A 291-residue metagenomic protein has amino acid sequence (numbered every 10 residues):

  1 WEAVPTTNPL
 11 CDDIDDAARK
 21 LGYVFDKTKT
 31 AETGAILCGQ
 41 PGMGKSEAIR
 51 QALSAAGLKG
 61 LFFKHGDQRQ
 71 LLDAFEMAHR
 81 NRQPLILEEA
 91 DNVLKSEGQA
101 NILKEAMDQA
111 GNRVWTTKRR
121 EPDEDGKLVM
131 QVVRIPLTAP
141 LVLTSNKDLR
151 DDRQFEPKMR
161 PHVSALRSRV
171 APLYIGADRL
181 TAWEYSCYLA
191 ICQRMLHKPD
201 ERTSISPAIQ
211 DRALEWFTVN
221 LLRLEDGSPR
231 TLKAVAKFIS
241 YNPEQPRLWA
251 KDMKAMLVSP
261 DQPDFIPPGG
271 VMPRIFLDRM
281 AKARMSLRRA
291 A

Functional and structural regions predicted by a protein language model:
W1-T30: N-terminal pre-Walker A segment at the start of P-loop NTPase domains
D26, I266-M285: Short, amphipathic alpha-helical "recognition" segments used to contact nucleic acids or chromatin
K29-I49: Walker A/P-loop nucleotide-binding motif
M43, A55-P84, D91-S96: AAA+/P-loop NTPase substrate/partner-engagement loops
Q83-T117, D152-L166: Conserved AAA+/SF3 P-loop NTPase catalytic/coupling segment centered on the Walker-B
K95-P140, N146: Conserved catalytic/switch belt of AAA+ P-loop NTPases
R169-Y185: Conserved AAA+ ATPase "SRH/arginine-finger" region at the nucleotide-binding site
W183-V258: Conserved AAA+ ATPase small/helical "lid" subdomain
